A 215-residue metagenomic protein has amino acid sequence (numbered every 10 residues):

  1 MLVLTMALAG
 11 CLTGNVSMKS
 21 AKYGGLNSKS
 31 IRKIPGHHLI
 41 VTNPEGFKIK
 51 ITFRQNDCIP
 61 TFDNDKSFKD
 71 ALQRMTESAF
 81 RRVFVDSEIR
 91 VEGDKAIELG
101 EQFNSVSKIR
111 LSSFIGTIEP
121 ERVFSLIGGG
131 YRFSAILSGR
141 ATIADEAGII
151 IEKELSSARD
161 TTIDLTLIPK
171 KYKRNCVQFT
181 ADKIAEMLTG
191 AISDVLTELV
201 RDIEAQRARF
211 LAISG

Functional and structural regions predicted by a protein language model:
M1-T13: Sec-dependent bacterial lipoprotein signal peptides
C11-A79, E204-G215: A structural "domain/chain start" motif
L12-R32, A144-G215: C-terminal/domain-edge helix-coil "capping" segments
L12-V16, D94-E152, I163-L165: Surface-exposed short loop/turn segments
D57, V123-Y131, P169-N175: Alpha-helical membrane-targeting segments
P60, N64, F68, L72 (+3 more regions): Extracytoplasmic/periplasmic, Sec-exported soluble proteins
K69, Q73, E77, R81 (+2 more regions): Extracytoplasmic/secreted envelope proteins and their assembly/folding machinery, especially bacterial periplasmic
R81-E101: Short beta-strand->alpha-helix linker/helix-N-cap micro-motif that forms a surface specificity/interaction loop
